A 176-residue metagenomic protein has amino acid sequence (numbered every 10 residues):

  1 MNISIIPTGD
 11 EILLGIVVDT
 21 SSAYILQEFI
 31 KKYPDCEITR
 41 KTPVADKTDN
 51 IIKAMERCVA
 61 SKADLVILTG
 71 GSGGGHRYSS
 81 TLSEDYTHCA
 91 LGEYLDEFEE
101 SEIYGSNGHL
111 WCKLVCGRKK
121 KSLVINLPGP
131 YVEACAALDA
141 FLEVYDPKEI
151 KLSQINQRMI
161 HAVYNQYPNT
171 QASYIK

Functional and structural regions predicted by a protein language model:
M1-K176: Non-catalytic beta/alpha edge segments that cap or flank active sites
